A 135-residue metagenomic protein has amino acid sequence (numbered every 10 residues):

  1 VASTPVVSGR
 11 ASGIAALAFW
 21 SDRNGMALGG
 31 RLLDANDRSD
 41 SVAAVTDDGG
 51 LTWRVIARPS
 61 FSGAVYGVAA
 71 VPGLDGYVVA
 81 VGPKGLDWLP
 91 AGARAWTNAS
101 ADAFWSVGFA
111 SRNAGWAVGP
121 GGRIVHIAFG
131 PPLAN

Functional and structural regions predicted by a protein language model:
V1-N135: Residue-level hotspots at or immediately adjacent to binding/recognition sites across diverse folds
